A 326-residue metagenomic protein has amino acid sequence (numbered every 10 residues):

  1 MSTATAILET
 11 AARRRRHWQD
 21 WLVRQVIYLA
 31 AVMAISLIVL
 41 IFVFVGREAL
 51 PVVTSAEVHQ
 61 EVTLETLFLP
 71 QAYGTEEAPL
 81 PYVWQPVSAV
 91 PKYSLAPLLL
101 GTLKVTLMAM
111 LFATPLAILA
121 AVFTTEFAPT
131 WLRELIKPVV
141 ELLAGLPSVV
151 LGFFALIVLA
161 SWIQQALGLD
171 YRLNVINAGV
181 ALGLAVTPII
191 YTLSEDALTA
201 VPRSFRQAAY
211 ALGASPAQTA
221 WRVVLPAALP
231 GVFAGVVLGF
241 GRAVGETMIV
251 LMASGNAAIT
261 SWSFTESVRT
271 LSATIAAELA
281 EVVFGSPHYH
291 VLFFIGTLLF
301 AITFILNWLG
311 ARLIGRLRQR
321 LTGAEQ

Functional and structural regions predicted by a protein language model:
L8-V26, R47-A109, P129-T130, A277-Y289: Periplasmic/extracellular loop-to-transmembrane helix junction in inner-membrane transport proteins
W21-R24, L116-A155, L193, R320-Q326: Cytoplasmic-entry segments and transmembrane alpha-helices of multi-pass inner-membrane transporters
G46, P115-A120, V139, V150 (+7 more regions): Membrane-embedded alpha-helices of multi-pass transport/permease systems
Y93-F123, V236, I305: Transmembrane alpha-helix signature in integral membrane proteins
W131, L193, P202, Y210 (+1 more regions): Transmembrane alpha-helices
E141-V186: Generic hydrophobic transmembrane alpha-helix motif, especially the helices
Q164-A166, V250-F300: Interhelical loop and adjacent transmembrane-helix boundary motif in polytopic membrane transport permeases
E195-T199, R203, Y210, A280-Q326: C-terminal transmembrane helix and the adjacent membrane-cytosol boundary/short C-terminal tail of inner/organellar
